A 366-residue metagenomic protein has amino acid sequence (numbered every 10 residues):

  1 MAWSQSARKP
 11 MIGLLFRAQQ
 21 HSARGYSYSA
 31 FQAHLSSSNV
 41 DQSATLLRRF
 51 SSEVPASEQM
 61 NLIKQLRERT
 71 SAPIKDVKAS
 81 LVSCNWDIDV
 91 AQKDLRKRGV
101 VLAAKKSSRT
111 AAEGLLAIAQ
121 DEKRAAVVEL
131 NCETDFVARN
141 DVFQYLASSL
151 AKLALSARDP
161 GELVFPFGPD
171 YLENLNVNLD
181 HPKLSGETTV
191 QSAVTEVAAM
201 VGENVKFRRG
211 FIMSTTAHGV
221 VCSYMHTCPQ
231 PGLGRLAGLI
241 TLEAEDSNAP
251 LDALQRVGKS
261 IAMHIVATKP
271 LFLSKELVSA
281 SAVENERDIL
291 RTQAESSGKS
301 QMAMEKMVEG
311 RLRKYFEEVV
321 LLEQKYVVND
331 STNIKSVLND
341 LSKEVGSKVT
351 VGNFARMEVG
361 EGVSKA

Functional and structural regions predicted by a protein language model:
A2-R8, G13-Q19, Y26-A366: N-terminal assembly/interaction segments in proteins that build large macromolecular machines
